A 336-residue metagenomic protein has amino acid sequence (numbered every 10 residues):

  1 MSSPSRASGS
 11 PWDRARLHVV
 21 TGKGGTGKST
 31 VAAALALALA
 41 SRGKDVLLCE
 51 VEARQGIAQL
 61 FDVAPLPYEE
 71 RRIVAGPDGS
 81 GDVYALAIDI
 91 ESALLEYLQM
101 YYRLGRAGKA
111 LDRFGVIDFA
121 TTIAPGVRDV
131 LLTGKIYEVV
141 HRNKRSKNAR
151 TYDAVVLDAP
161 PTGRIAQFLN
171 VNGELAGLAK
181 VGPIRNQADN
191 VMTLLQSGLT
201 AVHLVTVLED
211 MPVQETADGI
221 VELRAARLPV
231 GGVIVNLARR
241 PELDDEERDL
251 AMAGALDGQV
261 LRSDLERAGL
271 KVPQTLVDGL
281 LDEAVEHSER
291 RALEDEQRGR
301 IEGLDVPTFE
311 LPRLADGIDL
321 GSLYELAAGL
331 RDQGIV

Functional and structural regions predicted by a protein language model:
S2-R6, S10, T26, T30-A34 (+5 more regions): Conserved catalytic-core segment of NTP-binding enzymes
H18-V19: Short hydrophobic/aromatic beta-strand immediately N-terminal to the Walker A/P-loop
G22: The Walker A (P-loop) glycine that initiates the GxxxxGKT/S ATP-binding motif of P-loop NTPases
A38-R113: N-terminal phosphate/diphosphate-binding loop that engages ATP/GTP or pyrophosphate donors across diverse enzyme folds
E96-V140: ATP-hydrolysis module of ASCE/P-loop NTPase motor domains, specifically the Walker B Asp-Glu catalytic pair
L98-L104, D245-A251, S322-L330: Short, surface-exposed amphipathic charged segments that create phosphate/polyanion-binding patches used for binding
D295, E302-V336: NTP-binding/hydrolysis catalytic cores, primarily Walker-type P-loop NTPases
